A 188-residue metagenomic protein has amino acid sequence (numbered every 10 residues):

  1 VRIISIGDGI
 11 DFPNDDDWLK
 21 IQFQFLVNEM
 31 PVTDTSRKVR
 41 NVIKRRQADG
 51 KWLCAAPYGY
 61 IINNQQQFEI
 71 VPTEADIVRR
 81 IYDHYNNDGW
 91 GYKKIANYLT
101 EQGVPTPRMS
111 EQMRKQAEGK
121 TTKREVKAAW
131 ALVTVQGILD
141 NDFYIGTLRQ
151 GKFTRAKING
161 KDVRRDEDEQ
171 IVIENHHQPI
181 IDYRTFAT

Functional and structural regions predicted by a protein language model:
V1-T188: Conserved catalytic breakage-reunion loop centered on the nucleophilic residue
